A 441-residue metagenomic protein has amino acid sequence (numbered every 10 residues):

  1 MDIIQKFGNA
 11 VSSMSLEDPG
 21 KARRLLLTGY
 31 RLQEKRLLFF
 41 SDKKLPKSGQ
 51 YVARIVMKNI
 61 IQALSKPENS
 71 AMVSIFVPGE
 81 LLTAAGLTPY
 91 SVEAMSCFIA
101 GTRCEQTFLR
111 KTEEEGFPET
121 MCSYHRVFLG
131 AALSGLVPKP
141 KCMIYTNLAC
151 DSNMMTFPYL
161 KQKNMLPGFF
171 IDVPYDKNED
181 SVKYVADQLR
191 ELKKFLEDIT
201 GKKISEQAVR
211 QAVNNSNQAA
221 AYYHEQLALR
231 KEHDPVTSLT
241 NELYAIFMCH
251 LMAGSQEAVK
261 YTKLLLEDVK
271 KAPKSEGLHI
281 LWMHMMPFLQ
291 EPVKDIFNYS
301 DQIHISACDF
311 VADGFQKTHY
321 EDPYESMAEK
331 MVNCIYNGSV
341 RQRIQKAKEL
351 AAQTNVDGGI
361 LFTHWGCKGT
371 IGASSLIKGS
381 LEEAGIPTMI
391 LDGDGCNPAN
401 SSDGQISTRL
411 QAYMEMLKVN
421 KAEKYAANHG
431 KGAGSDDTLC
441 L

Functional and structural regions predicted by a protein language model:
D2-G8, S375-L441: Peripheral docking tails and interdomain loops at the edges of cofactor- or intermediate-handling domains
I3-N69, R190, K194-K317, Y336: A charged, amphipathic alpha-helical module
Q50-T120, L129-L136: An N-terminal, globular interaction/scaffold subdomain
A71-E80, N147-N153, M283-Q290, W365-G372: Gly/Ser/Thr-rich loops at beta-strand to alpha-helix junctions that form or flank small-molecule/cofactor-binding
I75-F76, L81-K111, G277, L281-L350: Redox- and metal-dependent alpha/beta enzyme cores, enriched for Fe-S-associated oxidoreductases and cofactor-handling
E115-L133, I335-E349: Glycine-rich, highly charged phosphate/nucleotide-binding loops
V127-F195: Acidic/His-rich segments in extracytoplasmic proteins that coordinate ligands and/or metal ions
G338, R343-G385, M389: C-terminal hydrophobic structural anchor segments that stabilize assembly/packing rather than catalytic chemistry
